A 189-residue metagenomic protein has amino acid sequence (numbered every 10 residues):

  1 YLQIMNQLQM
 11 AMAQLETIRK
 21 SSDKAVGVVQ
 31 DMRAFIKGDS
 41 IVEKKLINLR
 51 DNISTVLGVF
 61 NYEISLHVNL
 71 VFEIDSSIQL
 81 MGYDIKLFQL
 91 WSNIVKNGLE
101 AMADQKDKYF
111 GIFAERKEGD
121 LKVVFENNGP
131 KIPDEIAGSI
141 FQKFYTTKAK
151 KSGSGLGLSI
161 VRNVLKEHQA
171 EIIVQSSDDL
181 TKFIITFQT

Functional and structural regions predicted by a protein language model:
Y1-D23: Histidine phosphotransfer helical core of two-component systems
V56, H67-Q79: Conserved catalytic submotifs in the C-terminal HATPase_c
D107-G119: Short beta-strand/loop element within the Bergerat-fold HATPase_c
N127: Acidic ATP/Mg2+-coordinating residue in the GHKL
I132-F144: Short conserved segment of the HATPase_c
G157-V161: Short alpha-helical Gxxx[C/S/T] motif in the catalytic ATP-binding
Q169-A170: Conserved glycine-rich
